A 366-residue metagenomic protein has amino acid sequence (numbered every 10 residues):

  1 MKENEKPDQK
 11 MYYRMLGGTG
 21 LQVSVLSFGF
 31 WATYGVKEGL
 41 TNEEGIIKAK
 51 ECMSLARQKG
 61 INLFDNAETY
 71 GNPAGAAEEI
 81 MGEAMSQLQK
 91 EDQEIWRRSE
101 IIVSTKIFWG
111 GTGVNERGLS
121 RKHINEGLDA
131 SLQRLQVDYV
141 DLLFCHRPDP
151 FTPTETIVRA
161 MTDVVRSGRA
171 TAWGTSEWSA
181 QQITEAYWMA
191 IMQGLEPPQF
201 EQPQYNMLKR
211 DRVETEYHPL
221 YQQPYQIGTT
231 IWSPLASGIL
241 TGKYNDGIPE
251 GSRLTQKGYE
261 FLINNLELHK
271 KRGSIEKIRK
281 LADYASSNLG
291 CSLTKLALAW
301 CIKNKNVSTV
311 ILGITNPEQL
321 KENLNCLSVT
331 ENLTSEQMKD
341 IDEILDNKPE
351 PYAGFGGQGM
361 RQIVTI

Functional and structural regions predicted by a protein language model:
M1-I101, D138, R166: N-terminal binding-site loop/beta-alpha segment at the start of enzyme catalytic domains that lines or forms
E3-K6, G45, P148-E343, I363-I366: Beta/alpha (TIM)-barrel catalytic core signal, keyed to glycine-rich beta->alpha loops juxtaposed to Asp/Glu that bind
A32-I47, G110-N125, H146, P150-T152: Active-site mouth loops of central-metabolism enzymes
L40, T69-I80, G111, D149-P153 (+2 more regions): Acidic-and-aromatic substrate-binding clefts and catalytic sites of carbohydrate-active enzymes
N42-A56, R117-L135, I183-W188: Short, acidic/polar
L63-E68, S104-T105, Y139-F144, G174-T175 (+1 more regions): Short beta-strand segments at enzyme active-site cores
I95-G111, E201-Y205: A short, structured active-site edge motif that brings together acidic residues
L132-P153: Active-site groove signature of glycoside hydrolases
